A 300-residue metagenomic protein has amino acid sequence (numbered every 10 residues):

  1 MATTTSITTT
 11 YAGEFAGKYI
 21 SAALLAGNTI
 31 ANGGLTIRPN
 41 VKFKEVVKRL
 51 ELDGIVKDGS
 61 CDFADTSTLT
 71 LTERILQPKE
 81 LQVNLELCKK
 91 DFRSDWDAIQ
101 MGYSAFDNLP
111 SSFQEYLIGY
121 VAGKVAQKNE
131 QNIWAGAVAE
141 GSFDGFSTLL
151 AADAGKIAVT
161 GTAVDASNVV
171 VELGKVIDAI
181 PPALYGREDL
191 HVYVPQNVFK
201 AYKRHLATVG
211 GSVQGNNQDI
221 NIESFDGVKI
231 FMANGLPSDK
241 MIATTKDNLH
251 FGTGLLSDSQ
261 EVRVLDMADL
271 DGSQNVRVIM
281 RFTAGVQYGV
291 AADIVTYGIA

Functional and structural regions predicted by a protein language model:
A2-K57, L149-G161, S167, K203-A300: Sequence/fold signature of self-assembling virion shell proteins
I55-E115: Long, hydrophobic/aromatic-enriched structural stretches that serve as scaffold segments
C88, F92-D95, V194-V198, T244-T245 (+1 more regions): Helix N-cap / beta->alpha transition motif
D95-W96, E130, A201-K203: Short helix/loop capping segments that flank catalytic or ligand/cofactor-binding pockets
A98-A179, T296-A300: Alpha-helical scaffold segments that mediate packing/assembly in large oligomeric complexes
I133-V138, E188-P195, G215-D219: Short coil/turn segments at secondary-structure boundaries
G174-L206: Ordered core of a single globular domain
